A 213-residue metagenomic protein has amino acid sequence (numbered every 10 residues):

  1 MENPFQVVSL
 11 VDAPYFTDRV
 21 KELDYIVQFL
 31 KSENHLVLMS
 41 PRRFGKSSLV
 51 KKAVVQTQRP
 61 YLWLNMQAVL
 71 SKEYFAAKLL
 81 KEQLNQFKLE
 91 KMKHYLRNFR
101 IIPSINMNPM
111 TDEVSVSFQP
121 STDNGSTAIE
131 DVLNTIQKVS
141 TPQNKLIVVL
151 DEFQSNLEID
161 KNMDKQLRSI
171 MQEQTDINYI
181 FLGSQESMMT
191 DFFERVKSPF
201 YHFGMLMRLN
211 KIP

Functional and structural regions predicted by a protein language model:
M1-L36, P41, N108: A short, basic N-terminal segment
D24, K51, A77, K161-K165: Surface-exposed alpha-helical interface segments used for non-catalytic interactions
N34-H35, M39-F44, S48-L146: P-loop NTPase nucleotide-binding core
Q58-Y61, T175-I177, H202-M205: Short glycine-/polar-rich loops that comprise or flank the Walker A/P-loop and associated switch/sensor motifs
L62, V149, R208: Conserved Rossmann-like nucleotide-binding pocket used by diverse enzymes that bind dinucleotide cofactors
N65, M205-P213: Conserved AAA+ ATPase "SRH/arginine-finger" region at the nucleotide-binding site
Q119-Q185, E194: Conserved Walker B catalytic segment
E186-G204: Short regulatory helix/loop adjacent to the ATP-binding pocket of P-loop NTPases
